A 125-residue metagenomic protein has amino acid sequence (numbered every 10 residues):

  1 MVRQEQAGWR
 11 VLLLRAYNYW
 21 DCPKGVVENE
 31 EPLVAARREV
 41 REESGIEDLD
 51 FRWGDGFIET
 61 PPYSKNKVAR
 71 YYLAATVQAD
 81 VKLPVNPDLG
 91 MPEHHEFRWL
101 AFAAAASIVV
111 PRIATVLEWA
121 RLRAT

Functional and structural regions predicted by a protein language model:
M1-C22, L33: N-terminal strand-loop-strand
M1-R3, L73-A75, A101: Short, well-ordered beta-strand micro-motif
A16, V68-R70, E93: Residues that flank catalytic or metal-binding motifs in active/ligand-binding sites
N18-W20, E42, A79: Glycine-centered loop/turn positions within well-structured domains that cap or flank conserved ligand/cofactor-binding
C22-D55: The catalytic Nudix box helix
V27, T76-V77, A105: Hydrophobic pocket-lining residues within nucleotide cofactor-binding pockets
F57-V85, R98, E118-A124: Active-site-adjacent beta-strand/loop module that shapes the phosphate/pyrophosphate-binding cleft
K82-A120: NUDIX/MutT-family hydrolases
